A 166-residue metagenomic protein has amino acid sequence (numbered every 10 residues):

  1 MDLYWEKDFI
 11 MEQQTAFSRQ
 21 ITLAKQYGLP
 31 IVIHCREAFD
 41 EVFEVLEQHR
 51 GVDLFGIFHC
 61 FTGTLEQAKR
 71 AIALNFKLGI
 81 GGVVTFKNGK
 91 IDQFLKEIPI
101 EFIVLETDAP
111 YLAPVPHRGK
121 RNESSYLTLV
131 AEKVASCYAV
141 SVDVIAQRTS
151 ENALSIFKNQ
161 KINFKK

Functional and structural regions predicted by a protein language model:
M1-L74, T85, Q93, I98 (+3 more regions): Divalent metal-binding pocket/active-site signature
W5, T107-A109, E123-L127, A131: Active-site gating loops and adjacent loop-to-helix segments of metal-dependent hydrolytic enzymes
L23, L127-K166: Mid-to-C-terminal alpha-helical segments outside catalytic/metal-binding sites
I33, F58, G79-G82, E106-T107 (+1 more regions): Thr-Gly-centered strand-to-loop micro-motif
G51, K77, I100-I103, I162: Generic structural signal for secondary-structure transition and capping sites
G89: Conserved catalytic/ligand-binding micro-motifs in nucleotide and anionic cofactor chemistry
E97-F102, S125-K133: Ligand-binding grooves and catalytic loops that recognize ribose/phosphate and carbohydrate rings, and esterified lipid
E101-E123: Short acidic/histidine-rich active-site segments
